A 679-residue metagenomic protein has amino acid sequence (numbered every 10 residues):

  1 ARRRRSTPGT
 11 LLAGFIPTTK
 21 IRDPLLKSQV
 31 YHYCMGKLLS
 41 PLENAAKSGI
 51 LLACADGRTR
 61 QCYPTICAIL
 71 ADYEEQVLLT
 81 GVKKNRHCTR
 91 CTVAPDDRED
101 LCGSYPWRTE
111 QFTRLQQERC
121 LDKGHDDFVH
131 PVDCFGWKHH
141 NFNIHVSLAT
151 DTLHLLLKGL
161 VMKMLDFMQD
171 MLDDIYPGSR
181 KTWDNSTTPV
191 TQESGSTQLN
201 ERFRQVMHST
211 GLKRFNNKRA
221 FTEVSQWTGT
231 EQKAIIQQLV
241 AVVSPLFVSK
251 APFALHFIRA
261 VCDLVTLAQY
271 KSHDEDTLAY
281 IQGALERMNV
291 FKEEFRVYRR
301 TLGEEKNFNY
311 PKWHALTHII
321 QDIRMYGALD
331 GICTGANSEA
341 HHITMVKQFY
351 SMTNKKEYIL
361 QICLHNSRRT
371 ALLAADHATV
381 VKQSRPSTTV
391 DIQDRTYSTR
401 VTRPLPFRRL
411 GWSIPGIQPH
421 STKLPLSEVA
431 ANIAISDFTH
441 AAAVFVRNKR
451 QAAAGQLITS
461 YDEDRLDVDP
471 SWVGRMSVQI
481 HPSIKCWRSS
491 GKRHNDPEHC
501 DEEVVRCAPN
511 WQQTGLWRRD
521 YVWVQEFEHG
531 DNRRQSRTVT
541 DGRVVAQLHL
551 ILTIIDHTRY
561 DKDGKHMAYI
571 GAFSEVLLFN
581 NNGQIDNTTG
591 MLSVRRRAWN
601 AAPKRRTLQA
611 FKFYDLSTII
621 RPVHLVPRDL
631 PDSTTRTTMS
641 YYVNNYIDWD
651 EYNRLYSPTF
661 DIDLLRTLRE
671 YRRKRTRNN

Functional and structural regions predicted by a protein language model:
A1-K37: N-terminal accessory/precursor segments of enzymes
A1-R3, D72, A149, D274 (+2 more regions): Helix N-terminus capping/helix-initiation residues
A1-R4, K47-C54, E74-V77, P189 (+3 more regions): Intrinsically disordered, low-complexity boundary segments flanking structured domains
T7-P8, V82-N85, G103-T109, F349-M352 (+2 more regions): Short secondary-structure boundary/capping segments
G9, V30-M35, L39-A241, T635 (+3 more regions): Charged (Asp/Glu and Lys/Arg) segments that form or flank catalytic channels of large polymer- and nucleotide-handling
A13-G14, R86, S574: A broad, low-specificity signal marking well-ordered, structured residues that form hydrophobic/aromatic
M162, D166-N679: Terminal interaction-prone segments of large eukaryotic proteins
